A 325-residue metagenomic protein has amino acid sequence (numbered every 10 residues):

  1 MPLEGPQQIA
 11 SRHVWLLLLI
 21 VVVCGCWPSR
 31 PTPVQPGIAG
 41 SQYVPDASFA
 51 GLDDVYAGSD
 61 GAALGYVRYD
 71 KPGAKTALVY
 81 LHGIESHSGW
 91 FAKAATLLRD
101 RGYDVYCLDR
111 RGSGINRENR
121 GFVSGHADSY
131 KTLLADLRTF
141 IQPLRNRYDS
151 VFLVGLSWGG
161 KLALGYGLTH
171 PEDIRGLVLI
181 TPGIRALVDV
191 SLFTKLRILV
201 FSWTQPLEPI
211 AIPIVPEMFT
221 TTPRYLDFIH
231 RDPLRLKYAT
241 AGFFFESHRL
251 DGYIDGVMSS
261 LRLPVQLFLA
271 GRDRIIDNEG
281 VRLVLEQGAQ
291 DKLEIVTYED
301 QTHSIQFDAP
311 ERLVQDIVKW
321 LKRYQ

Functional and structural regions predicted by a protein language model:
G25-A57, A62-Y69: An N-terminal hydrophobic leader/cap segment in hydrolases
K75, G83-S86: Active-site glycine-rich loops that stabilize anionic/oxyanionic intermediates across multiple enzyme folds
A95-R120: Conserved alpha/beta-hydrolase
H126-R145: Alpha/beta-hydrolase active-site loop
V154-T240: Alpha/beta-hydrolase-fold enzymes
L261, L267-L269, D273: Short beta-strand/loop motif that positions the catalytic acidic residue of the alpha/beta-hydrolase fold
L263, D277-E286: Short alpha-helix in the alpha/beta-hydrolase fold that links the catalytic acid
Q301-P310: Catalytic histidine-centered segment of alpha/beta-hydrolase-like enzymes
